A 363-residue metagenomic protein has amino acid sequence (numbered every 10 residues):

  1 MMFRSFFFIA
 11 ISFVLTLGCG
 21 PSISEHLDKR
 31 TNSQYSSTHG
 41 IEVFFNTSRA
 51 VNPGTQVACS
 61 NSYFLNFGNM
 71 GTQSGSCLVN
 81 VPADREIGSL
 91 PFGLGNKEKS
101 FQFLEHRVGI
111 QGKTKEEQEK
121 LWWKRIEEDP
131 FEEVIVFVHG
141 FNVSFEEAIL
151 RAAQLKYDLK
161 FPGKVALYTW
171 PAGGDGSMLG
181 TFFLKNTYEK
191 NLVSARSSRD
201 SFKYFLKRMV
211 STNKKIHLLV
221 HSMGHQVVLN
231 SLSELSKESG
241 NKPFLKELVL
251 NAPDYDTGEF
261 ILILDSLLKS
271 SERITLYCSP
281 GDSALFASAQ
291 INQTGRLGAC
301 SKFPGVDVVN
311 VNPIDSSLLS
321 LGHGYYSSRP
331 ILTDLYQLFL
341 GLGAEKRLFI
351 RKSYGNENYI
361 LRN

Functional and structural regions predicted by a protein language model:
M1-F7: Bacterial N-terminal signal peptides that target proteins for export
T16-G18: C-terminal motif of bacterial Sec signal peptides marking the signal peptidase cleavage site
G20-G109, K120-W122, I126-D129, I149-A153 (+4 more regions): Lipolytic serine-hydrolase domain surface
E133: Alpha/beta-hydrolase fold active-site loops
V136-G140, H221, A252: The conserved beta1-alpha1 loop
V143-A148: Short substrate-entry loop that stabilizes the transition state in hydrolases
F202, V220-G224, V228: Gly/Ala-rich beta-loop-alpha elbow adjacent to hydrolase catalytic centers
H217, H221-S222, V249: Residue in the alpha/beta-hydrolase core beta-strand immediately N-terminal to the catalytic nucleophile
